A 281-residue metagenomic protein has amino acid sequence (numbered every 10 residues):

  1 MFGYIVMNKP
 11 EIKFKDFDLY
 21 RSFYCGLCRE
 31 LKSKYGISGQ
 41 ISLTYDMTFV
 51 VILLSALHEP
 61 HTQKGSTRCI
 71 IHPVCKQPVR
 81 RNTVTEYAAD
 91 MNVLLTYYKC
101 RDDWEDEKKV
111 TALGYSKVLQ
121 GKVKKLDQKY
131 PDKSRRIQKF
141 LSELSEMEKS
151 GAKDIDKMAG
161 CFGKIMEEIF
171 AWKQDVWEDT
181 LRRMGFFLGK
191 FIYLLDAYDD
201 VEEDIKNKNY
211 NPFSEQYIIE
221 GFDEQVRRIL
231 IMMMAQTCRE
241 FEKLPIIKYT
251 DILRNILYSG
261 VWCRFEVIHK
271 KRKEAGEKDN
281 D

Functional and structural regions predicted by a protein language model:
M1-R81, K129-E148, I155, G160 (+1 more regions): Conserved N-terminal diphosphate/IPP-binding helix and adjacent helical/loop segment of trans-prenyltransferase domains
S42-H61, G65, I70-R81, Y87-A112 (+2 more regions): Active-site alpha-helical segments that house and flank conserved acidic catalytic motifs for diphosphate chemistry
L54, Y97, G163, E167-A171 (+1 more regions): Amphipathic, well-packed alpha-helical segments that form the structural scaffold of globular domains
A56, F191, Y198-V201, Q216 (+2 more regions): Hydrophobic alpha-helical segments
V74-M91, Q120-C161, D179-R182, D204-L244 (+1 more regions): Divalent-cation-assisted or electrostatically stabilized phosphate/pyrophosphate-binding catalytic cores
D102-E105, F140, L144, E148 (+2 more regions): Active-site helical microenvironments for divalent-metal-assisted chemistry
K108-Y115, P245-L257: Acidic/histidine metal-binding catalytic segments
G151-L195: A mid-sequence, solvent-exposed acidic-amphipathic segment
